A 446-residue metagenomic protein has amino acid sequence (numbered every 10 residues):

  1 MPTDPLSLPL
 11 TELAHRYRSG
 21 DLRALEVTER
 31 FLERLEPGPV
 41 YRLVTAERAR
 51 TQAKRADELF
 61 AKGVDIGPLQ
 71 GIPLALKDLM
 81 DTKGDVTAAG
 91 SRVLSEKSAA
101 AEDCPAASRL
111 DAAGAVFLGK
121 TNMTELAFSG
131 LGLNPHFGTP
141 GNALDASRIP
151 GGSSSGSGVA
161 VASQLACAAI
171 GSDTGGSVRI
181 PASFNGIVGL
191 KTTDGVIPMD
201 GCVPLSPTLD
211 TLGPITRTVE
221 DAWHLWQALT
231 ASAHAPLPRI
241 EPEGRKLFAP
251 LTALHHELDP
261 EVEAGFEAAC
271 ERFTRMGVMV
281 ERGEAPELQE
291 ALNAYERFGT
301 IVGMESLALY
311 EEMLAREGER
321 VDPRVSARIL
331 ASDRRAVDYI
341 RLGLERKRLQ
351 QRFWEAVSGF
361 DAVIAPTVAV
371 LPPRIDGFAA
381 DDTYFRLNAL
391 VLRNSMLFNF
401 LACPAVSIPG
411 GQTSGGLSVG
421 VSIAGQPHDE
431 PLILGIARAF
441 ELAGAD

Functional and structural regions predicted by a protein language model:
M1-T51, E58, R275-V278: An N-terminal boundary/leader segment
T11-S19, A308-F400: Serine-dependent amide/ester hydrolase catalytic core
F31, A49, A222, F273 (+3 more regions): Residue-level signal for inorganic ion chemistry
R42, E243-A253, G283-F298, V321-D333: Flexible, acidic loop-helix segments that line cofactor/substrate-binding pockets
A56-P73, R239-L247: Immediate post-signal peptide segment of exported/extracytoplasmic ligand-binding proteins
L69-T211, P250-T252, A365-Y384: Short glycine/serine-rich loop/turn segments
Q70-A89, P242-K246, T300-Q351, S407-S418: Short helix-loop capping/hinge segments that flank enzyme active sites or metal/cofactor-binding pockets
A112, A162-H255, E263, E267-M279 (+3 more regions): Structural helix-boundary/capping segments
